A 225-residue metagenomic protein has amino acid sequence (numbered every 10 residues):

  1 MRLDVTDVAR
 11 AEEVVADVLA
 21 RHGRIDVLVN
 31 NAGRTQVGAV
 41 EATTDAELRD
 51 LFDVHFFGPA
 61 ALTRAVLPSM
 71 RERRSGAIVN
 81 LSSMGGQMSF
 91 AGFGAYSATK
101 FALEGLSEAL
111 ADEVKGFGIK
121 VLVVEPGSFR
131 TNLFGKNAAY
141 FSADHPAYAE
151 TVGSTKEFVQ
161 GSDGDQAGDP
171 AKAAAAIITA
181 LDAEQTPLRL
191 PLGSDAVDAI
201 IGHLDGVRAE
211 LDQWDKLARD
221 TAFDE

Functional and structural regions predicted by a protein language model:
L3-E13, D45-A46: The beta1-alpha1 cofactor-binding region of Rossmann-like NAD(H)/NADP(H)-dependent oxidoreductases
D17-L28, Q36: A glycine-rich helix->loop->beta "capping" turn within Rossmann-like NAD(P)(H)-dependent oxidoreductase domains
A39-V40, E47-R49: Substrate-binding pocket helix/loop in short-chain dehydrogenase/reductase
E41, M88-G94: Active-site loop immediately N-terminal to the catalytic Tyr-X3-Lys motif of short-chain dehydrogenase/reductase
T63, T99: Active-site helix of classical SDR
S83: Residue(s) in the substrate-gating loop at a strand-loop-helix junction that position the organic substrate next
G116-P187: SDR active-site lid
